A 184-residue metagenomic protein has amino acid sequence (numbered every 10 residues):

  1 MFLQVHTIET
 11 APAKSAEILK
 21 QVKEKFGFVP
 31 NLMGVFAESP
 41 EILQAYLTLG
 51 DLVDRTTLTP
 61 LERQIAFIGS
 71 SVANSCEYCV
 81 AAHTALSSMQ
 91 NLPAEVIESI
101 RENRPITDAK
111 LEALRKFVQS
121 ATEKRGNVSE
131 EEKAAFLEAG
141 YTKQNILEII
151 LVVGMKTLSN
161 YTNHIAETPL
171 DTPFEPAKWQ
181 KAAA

Functional and structural regions predicted by a protein language model:
M1-A184: Hydrophobic alpha-helical segments
